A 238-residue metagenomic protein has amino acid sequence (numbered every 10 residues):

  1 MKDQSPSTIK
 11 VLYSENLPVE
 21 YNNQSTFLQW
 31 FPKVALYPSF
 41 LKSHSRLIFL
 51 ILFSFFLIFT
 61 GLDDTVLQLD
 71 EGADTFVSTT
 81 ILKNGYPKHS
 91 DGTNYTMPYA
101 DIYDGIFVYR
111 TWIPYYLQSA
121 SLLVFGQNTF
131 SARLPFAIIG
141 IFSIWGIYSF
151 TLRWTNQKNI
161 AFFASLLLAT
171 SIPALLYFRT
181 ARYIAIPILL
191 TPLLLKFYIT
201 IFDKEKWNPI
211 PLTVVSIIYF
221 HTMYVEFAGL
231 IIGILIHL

Functional and structural regions predicted by a protein language model:
Q29, F197-P211, A228-L238: Perimembrane helix-loop-helix junctions
K42-E71, V77, K83-Y86: Transmembrane signal-anchor helices characteristic of membrane glycosylation enzymes that use polyprenol
F49-L50, I147-T170, L189: Transmembrane-helix signature of polytopic, membrane-embedded enzymes that assemble or transfer cell-envelope glycans
L62-L69, K83-Y115, L123-F130: Membrane-proximal lumenal/periplasmic loop motifs of glycosylation machinery
I102, A164, Y177, N208-Y224: Membrane-interface alpha helices of multi-pass inner-membrane proteins
L134-T155, L193: Transmembrane-helix motifs of polytopic, lipid-linked glycan transferases
R153-K158, P192-L212, Y219: Membrane-interface transmembrane helices that cradle and orient dolichyl/undecaprenyl
R179-I184: Short acidic/glycine- and proline-prone juxtamembrane loop motifs at membrane-interface regions of multi-pass membrane
